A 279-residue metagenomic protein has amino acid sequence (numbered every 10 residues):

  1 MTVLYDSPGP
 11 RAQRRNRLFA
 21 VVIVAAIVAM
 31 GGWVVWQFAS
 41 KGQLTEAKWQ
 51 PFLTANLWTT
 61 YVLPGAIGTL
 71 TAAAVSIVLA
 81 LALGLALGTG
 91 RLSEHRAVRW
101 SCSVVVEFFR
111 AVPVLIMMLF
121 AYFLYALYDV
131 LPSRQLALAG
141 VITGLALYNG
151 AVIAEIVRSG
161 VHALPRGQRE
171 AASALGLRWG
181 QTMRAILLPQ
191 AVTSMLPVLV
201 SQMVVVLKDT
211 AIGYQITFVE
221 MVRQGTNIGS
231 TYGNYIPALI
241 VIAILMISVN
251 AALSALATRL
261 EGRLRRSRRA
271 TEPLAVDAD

Functional and structural regions predicted by a protein language model:
M1-D279: Transmembrane alpha-helices and adjacent helix-loop boundaries
